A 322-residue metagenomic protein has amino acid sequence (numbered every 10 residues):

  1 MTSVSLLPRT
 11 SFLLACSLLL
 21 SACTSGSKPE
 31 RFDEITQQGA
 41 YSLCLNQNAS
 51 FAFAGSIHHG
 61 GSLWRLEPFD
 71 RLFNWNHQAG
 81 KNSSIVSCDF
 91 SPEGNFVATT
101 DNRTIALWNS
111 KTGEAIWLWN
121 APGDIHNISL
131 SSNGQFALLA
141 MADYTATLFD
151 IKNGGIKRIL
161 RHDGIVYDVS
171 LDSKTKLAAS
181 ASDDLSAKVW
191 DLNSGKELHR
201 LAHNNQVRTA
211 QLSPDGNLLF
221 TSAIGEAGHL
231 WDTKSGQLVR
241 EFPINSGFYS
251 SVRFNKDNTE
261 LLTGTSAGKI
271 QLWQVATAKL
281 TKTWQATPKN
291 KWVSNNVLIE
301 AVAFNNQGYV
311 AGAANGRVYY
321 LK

Functional and structural regions predicted by a protein language model:
T2-L6, S17-K322: WD40-repeat beta-propeller superdomains and closely related acidic/aromatic-rich repeat-like regions
F12-C16: Hydrophobic helical h-region of N-terminal Sec-dependent signal peptides in bacterial secretory/periplasmic proteins
